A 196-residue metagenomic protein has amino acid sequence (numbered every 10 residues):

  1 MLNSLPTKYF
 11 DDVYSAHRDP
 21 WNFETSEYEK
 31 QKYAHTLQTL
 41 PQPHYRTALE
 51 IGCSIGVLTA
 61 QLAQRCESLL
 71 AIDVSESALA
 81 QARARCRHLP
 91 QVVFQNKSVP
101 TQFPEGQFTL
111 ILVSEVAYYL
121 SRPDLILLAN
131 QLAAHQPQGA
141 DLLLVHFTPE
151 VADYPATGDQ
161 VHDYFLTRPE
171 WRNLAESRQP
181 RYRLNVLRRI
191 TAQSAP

Functional and structural regions predicted by a protein language model:
M1-P43, T47-I51, I55-G106, L120-P196: Class I (Rossmann-like) S-adenosyl-L-methionine-dependent methyltransferase catalytic domain, capturing the SAM-binding
L112: A conserved beta-strand element that flanks and buttresses the S-adenosyl-L-methionine
V116: Hydrophobic adenine-recognition pocket in adenosine-nucleotide-binding enzymes
